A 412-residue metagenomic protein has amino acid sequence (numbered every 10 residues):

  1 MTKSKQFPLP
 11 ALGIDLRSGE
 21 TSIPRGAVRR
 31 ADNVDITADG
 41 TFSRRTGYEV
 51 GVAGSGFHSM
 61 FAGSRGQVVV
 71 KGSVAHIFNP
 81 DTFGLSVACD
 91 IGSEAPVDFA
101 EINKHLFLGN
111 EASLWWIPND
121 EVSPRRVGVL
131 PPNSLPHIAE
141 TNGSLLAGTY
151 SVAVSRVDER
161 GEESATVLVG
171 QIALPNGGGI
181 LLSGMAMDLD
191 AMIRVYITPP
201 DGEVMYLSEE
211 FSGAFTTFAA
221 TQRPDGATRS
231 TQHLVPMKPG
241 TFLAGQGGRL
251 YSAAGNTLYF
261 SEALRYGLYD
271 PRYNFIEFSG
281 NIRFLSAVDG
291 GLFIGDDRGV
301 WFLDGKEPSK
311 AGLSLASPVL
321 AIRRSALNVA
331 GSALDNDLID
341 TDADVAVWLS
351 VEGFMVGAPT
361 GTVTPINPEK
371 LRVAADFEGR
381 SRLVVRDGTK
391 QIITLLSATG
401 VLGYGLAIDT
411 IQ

Functional and structural regions predicted by a protein language model:
M1-L85, S113-W116, A153, V157-E162 (+4 more regions): N-terminal beta-propeller domains
T2-P8, T82-A254, L268-Y273: Disordered, low-complexity "stalk" and linker segments at domain junctions of extracellular and cell-surface proteins
T2-T21, G54, F99, N103-H105 (+1 more regions): Beta-sheet-dominated scaffold domains
I14, E20, A27, T41 (+21 more regions): Intrinsically disordered, low-complexity regions
R44, N79-D90, E121-P131, E262-I276 (+2 more regions): Sequence/structural signature of beta-propeller blade repeats across diverse families
F57-S59, S64-V68, A95-D98, L106-F107 (+6 more regions): Short linear motifs in intrinsically disordered
R65, S73, K104, A112 (+10 more regions): Beta-strand-connecting loop/turn residues
V68, H76, F107, L181 (+8 more regions): General beta-strand recognition
